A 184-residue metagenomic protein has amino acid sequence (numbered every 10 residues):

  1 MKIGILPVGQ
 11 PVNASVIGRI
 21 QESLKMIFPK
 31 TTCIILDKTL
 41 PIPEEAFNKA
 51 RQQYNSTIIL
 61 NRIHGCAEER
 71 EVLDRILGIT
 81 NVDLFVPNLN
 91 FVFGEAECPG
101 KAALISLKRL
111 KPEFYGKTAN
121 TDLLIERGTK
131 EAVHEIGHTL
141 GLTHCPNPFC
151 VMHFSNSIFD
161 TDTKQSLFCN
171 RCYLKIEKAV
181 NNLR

Functional and structural regions predicted by a protein language model:
M1, P29, P148: Residue-level signal for beta-strand positions within conserved beta-sheet cores that form or flank
M1-V12: Fold-level signature of zinc-dependent metallopeptidase catalytic domains
G4-L6, G78-T80, I105-K108, H153 (+1 more regions): Residues in well-ordered beta-strands of folded domains
A14-E131, T143: Metzincin-family zinc-dependent endopeptidase catalytic domain
Y115, A119-R184: The catalytic-center signature of Zn2+-dependent metalloproteases
